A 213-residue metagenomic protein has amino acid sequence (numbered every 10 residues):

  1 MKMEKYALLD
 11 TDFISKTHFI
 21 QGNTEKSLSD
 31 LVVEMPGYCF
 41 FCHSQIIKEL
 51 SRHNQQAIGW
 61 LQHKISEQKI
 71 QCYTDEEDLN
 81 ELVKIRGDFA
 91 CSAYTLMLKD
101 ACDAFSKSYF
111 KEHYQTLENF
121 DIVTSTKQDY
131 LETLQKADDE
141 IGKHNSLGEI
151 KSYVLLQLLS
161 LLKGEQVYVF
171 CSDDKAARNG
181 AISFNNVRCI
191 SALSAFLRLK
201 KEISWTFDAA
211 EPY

Functional and structural regions predicted by a protein language model:
K2-Q166, A176-Y213: Active-site-proximal, substrate-binding regions of enzyme catalytic domains and RNA-binding/basic surfaces
V169-D173: Acidic beta-strand-to-loop metal/phosphate-binding motif
